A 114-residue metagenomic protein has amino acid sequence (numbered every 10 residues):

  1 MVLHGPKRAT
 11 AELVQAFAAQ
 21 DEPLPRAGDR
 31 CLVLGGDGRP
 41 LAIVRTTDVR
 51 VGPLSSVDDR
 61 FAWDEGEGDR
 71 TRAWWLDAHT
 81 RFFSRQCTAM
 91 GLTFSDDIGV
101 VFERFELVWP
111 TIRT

Functional and structural regions predicted by a protein language model:
M1-I43, V49-T114: Mixed-charge, low-complexity intrinsically disordered regions
